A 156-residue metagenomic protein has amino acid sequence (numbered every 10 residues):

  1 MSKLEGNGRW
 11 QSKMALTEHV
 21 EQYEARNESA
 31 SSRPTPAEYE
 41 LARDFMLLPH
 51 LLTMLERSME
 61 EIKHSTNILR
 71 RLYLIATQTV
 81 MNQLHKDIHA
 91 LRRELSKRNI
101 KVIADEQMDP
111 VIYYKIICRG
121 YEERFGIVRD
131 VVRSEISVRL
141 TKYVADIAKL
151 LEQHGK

Functional and structural regions predicted by a protein language model:
S2-K63: Long, hydrophobic N-terminal alpha-helical segment
L16, S29, Y39, F45 (+5 more regions): A generic structural signal for solvent-exposed, polar alpha-helical segments
M46-P49, T53, Q78-H89: Generic structural signal for well-ordered, non-transmembrane alpha-helical segments in soluble/cytosolic regions
S65-L84: Short secondary-structure subsegments characteristic of cysteine-rich extracellular domains
N82-K156: Low-complexity intrinsically disordered segments
